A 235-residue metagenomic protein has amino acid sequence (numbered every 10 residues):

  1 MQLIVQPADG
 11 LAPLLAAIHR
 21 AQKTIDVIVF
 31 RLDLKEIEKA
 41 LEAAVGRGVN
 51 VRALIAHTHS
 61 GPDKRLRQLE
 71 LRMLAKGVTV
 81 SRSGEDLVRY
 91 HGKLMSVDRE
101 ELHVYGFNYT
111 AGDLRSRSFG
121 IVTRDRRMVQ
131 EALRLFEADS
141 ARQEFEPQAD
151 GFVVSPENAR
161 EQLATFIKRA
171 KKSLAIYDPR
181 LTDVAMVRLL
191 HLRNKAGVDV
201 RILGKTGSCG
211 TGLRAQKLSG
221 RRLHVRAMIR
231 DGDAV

Functional and structural regions predicted by a protein language model:
M1-L15, L34-V235: PLD/PLD-like phosphodiesterase catalytic module centered on the HKD motif
